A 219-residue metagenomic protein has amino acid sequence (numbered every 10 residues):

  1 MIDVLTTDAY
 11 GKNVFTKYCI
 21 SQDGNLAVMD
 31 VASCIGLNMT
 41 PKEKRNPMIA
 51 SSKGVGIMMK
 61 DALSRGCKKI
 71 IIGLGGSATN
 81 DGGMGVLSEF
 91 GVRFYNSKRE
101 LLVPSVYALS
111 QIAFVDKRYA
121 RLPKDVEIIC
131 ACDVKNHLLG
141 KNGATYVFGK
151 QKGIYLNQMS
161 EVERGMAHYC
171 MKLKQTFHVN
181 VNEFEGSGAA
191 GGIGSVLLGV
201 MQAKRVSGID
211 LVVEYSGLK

Functional and structural regions predicted by a protein language model:
M1-L74, A78-K219: N-terminal loops that bind phosphate or other acidic moieties and the adjacent beta-alpha structural core
